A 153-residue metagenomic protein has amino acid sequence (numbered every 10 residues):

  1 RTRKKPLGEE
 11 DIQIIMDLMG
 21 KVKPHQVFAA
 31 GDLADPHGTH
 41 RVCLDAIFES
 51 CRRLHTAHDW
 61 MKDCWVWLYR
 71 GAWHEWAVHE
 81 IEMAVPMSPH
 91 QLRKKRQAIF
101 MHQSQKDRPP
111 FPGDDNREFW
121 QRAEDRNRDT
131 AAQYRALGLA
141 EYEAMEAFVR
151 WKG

Functional and structural regions predicted by a protein language model:
R1-W60, L68, Q97-Q103, D115-E118 (+3 more regions): Active-site beta-strand->loop->alpha-helix modules in alpha/beta enzyme cores, enriched in Gly/His/Asp(Glu)
D63: Catalytic beta-strand/loop signature of glycosyltransferases that borders the donor
V66-L68, A84: Conserved beta-strand scaffold positions in the cores of enzyme catalytic domains, especially in NTP/NDP-utilizing
G71: Cofactor-binding loop segments of dinucleotide-utilizing enzymes, especially the Rossmann-like FAD- and NAD(P)+-binding
E75-Q133: A conserved mid-domain beta-alpha-beta active-site/ligand-binding segment of alpha/beta enzyme cores
